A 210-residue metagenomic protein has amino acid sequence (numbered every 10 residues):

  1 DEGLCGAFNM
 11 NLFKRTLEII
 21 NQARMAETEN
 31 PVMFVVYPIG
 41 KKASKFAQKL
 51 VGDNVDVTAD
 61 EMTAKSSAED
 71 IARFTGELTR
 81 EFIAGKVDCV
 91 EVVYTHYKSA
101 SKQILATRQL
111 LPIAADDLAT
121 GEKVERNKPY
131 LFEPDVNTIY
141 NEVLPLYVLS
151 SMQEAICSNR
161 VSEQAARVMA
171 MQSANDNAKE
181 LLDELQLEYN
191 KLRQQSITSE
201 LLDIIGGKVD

Functional and structural regions predicted by a protein language model:
E2-D210: C-terminal beta-strand-loop-alpha-helix "lid" module of Rossmann-like NAD(P)-dependent dehydrogenases
